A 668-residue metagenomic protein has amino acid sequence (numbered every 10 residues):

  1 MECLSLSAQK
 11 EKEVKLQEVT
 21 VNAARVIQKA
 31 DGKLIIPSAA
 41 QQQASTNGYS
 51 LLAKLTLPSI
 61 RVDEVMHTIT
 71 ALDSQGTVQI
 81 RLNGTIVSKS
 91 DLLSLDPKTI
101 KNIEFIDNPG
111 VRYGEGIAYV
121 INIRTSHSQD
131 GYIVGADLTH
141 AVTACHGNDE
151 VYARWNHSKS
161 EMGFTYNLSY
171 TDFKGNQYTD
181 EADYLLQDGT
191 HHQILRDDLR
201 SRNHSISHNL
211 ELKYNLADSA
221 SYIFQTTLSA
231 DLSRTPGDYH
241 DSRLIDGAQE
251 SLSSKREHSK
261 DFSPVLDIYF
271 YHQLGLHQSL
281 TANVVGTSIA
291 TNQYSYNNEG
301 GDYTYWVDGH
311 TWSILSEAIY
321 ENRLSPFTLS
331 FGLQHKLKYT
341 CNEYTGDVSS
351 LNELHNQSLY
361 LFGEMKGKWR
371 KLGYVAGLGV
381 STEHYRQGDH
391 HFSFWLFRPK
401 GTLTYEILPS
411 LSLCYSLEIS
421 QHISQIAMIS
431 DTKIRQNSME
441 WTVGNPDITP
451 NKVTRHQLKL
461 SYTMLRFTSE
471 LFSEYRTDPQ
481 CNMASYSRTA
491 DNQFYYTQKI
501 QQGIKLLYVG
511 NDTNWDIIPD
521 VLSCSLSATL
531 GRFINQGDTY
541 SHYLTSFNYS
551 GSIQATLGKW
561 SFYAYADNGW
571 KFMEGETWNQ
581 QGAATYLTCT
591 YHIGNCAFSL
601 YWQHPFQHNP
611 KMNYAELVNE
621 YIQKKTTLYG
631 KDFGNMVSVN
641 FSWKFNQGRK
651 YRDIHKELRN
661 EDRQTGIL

Functional and structural regions predicted by a protein language model:
L6-Q42, V65-M66: Short, acidic, small-residue-rich periplasmic hinge/interaction motif at the N-terminus of Gram-negative outer-membrane
E18, G48-A53, H67-T70, S90 (+3 more regions): N-terminal periplasmic accessory domains that precede and gate Gram-negative outer-membrane beta-barrel machines
Y49-T85: Extracytoplasmic beta-strand/coil segments of soluble accessory domains associated with Gram-negative outer-membrane
N83-V111, L210-L212: Short acidic/polar hinge/loop motifs at secondary-structure boundaries that mediate gating or recognition
G114-I121, Q129-Y178, S205-H208: Outer-membrane beta-barrel translocator/receptor signature
L138-V142, H157, L168-D172, L228-P236 (+15 more regions): Transmembrane beta-strands of outer-membrane beta-barrel pores
S207-T235, R256-P399, E406-S410, C414 (+3 more regions): Face-selective signature of the C-terminal outer-membrane beta-barrel domain
L411, Q421-L471, Y475-T477, Y496-Y508 (+2 more regions): Outer-membrane beta-barrel signature, preferentially recognizing the C-terminal barrel domain of Gram-negative
